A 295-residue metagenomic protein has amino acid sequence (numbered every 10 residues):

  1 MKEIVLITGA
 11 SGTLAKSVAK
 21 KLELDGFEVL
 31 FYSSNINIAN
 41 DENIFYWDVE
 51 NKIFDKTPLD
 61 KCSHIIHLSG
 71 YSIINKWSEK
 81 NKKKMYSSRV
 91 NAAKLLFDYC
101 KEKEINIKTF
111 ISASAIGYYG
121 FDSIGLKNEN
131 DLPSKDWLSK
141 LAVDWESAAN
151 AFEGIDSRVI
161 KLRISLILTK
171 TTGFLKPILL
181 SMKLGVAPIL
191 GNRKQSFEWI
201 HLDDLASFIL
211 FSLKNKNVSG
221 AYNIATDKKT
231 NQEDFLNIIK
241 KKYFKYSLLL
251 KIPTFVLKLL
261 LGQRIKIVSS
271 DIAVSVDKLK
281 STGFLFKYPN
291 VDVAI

Functional and structural regions predicted by a protein language model:
V5-D25: N-terminal Rossmann NAD(P)H-binding glycine-rich loop of SDR-like oxidoreductase domains
N43-N91: NAD(P)H-binding glycine-rich loop region in Rossmannoid oxidoreductase-like domains and their noncatalytic homologs
K94-K135: Conserved Rossmann-fold NAD(P)-dependent oxidoreductase catalytic core, especially the SDR/UDP-sugar
S114, S147-K170: Conserved beta-loop-beta element that borders a ligand/cofactor-binding pocket
I155-S157, L168-P177, S212-Y222: Glycine/proline-rich active-site loop of Rossmann-fold NAD(P)-dependent oxidoreductases
P177-I200, D204: A conserved pocket-lining segment of Rossmann-fold NAD(P)-dependent short-chain dehydrogenase/reductase
N215-Q263: Mid/C-terminal beta-alpha module of Rossmann-like enzyme folds, strongest in SDR-family dehydrogenases/epimerases
K266-I295: C-terminal amphipathic/interface module of NAD(P)-dependent oxidoreductases and related NAD-binding regulators
